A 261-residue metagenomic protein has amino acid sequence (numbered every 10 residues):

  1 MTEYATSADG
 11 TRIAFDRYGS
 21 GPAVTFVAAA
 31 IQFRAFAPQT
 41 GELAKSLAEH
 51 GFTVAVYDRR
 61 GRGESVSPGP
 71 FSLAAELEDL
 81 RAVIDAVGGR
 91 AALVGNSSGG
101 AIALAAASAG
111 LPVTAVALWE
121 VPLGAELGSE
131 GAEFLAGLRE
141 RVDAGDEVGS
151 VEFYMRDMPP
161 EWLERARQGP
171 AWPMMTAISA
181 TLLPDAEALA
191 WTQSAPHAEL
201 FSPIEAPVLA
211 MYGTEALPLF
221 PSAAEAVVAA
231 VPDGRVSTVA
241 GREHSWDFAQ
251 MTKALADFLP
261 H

Functional and structural regions predicted by a protein language model:
Y4-V66: Conserved HGGG/HGGXW glycine-rich cap/lid loop of the alpha/beta-hydrolase fold
G41, A86, P221-E225: Short, surface-exposed alpha-helical segments at coil->helix boundaries
D58-R62, P122, A240-R242: Short beta-to-alpha linker loops that shape the active-site pocket of alpha/beta-hydrolase fold enzymes
A75-A91: Conserved acidic catalytic loop of the alpha/beta-hydrolase fold
G89-L127: Conserved hydrolase catalytic core segment
V121-P173, D185-A190: Helix-rich cap/lid subdomain of alpha/beta-hydrolase
M174-A229, T238, R242, W246-F248: Conserved serine/cysteine hydrolase catalytic core
E243-L259: Post-His helix in hydrolase/transferase enzymes
